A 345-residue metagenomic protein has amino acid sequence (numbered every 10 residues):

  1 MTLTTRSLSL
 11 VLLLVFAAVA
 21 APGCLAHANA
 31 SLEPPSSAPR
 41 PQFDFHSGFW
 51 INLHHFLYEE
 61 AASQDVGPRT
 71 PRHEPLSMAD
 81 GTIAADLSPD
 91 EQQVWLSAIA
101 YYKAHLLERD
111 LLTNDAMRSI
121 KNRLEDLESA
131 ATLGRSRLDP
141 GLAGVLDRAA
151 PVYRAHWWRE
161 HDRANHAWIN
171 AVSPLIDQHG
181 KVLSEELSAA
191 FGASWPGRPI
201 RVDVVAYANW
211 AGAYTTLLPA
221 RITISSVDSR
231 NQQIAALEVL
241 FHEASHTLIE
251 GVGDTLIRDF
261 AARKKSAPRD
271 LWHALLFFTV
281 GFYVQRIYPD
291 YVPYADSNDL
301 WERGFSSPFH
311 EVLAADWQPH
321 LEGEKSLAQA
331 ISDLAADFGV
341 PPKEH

Functional and structural regions predicted by a protein language model:
T2-V11: Bacterial N-terminal signal peptides that target proteins for export
V11-P22: Bacterial N-terminal signal peptides
L32-R109, V252-G253, D259-H310: Post-HExxH zinc-binding segment in Zn-dependent metallohydrolases
H73-H166: Mature extracellular/secreted ectodomains of secretory-pathway proteins
W158-L217: Auxiliary, metal-adjacent structural segments of Zn-dependent hydrolase domains
I224-L240: Short pre-active-site segment immediately N-terminal to the catalytic Zn-binding motif
A235-V252: Active-site recognition of the HExxH zinc-binding catalytic motif
Y294-H345: Pan-zinc metallopeptidase signature
